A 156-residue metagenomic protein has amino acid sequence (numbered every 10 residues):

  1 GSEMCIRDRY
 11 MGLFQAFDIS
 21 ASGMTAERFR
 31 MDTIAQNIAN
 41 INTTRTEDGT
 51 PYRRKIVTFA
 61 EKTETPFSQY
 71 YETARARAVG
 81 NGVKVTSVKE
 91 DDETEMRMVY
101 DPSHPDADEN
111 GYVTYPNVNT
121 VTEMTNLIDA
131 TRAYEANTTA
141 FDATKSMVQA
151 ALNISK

Functional and structural regions predicted by a protein language model:
G1-I6: Short, small-residue-biased leader/transition segments that mark boundaries at the very start of proteins
R7-K156: Amphipathic alpha-helical polymerization modules
